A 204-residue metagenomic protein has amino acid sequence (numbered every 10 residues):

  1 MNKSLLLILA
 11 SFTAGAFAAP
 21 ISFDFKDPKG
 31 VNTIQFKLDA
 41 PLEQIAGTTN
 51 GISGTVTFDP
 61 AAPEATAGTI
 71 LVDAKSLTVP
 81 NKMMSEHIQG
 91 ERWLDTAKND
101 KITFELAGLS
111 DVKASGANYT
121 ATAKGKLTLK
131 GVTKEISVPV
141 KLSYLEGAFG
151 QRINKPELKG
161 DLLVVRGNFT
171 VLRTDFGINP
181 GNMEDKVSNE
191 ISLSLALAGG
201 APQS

Functional and structural regions predicted by a protein language model:
M1-L5: Positively charged n-region of N-terminal signal peptides that target proteins for export
A10-A18: Hydrophobic h-region of N-terminal signal peptides that target proteins for export in Gram-negative bacteria
A18-S204: Low-complexity, acidic/polar, glycine-enriched regions of mature
